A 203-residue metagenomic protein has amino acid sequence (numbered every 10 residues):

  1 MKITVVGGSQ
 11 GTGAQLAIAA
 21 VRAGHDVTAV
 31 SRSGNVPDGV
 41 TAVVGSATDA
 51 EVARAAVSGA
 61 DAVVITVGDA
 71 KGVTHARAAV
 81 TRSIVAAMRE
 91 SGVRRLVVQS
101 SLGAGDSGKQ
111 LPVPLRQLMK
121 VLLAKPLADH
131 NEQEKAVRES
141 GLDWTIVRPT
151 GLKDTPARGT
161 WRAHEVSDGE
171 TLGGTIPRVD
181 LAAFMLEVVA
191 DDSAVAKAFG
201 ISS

Functional and structural regions predicted by a protein language model:
K2-G11, V93-L96, S167-S203: Mid/C-terminal beta-alpha module of Rossmann-like enzyme folds, strongest in SDR-family dehydrogenases/epimerases
I3-H25: N-terminal Rossmann NAD(P)H-binding glycine-rich loop of SDR-like oxidoreductase domains
V6, V30, V67, L96-L102 (+1 more regions): SDR active-site strand-loop-helix element
V30-G34, S46-A47: N-terminal Rossmann-fold cofactor-binding loop
T41-D61: Conserved Rossmann-fold cofactor-binding substructure of NAD(P)-dependent oxidoreductases
I65, A70-L96, E132: NAD(P)-cofactor binding segment of oxidoreductase domains
D106, S140, P156-W161, V188-K197: Glycine/proline-rich active-site loop of Rossmann-fold NAD(P)-dependent oxidoreductases
E134-T155: Conserved beta-loop-beta element that borders a ligand/cofactor-binding pocket
